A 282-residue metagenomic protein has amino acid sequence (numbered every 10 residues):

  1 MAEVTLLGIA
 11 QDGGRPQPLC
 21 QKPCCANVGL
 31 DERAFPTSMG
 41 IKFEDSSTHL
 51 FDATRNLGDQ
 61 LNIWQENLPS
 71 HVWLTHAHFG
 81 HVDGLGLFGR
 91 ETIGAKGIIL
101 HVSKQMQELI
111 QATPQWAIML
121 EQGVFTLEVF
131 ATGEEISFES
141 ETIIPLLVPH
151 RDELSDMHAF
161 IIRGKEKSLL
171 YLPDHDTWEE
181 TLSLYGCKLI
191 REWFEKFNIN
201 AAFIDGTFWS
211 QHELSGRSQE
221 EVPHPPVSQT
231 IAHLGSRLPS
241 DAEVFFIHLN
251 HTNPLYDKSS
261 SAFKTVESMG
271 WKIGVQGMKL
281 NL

Functional and structural regions predicted by a protein language model:
M1-W64, V129-L189, M278-L282: Core dinuclear metal-dependent hydrolase active-site scaffold
E3, S47, G97-I99, T126 (+3 more regions): Residues at the starts of beta-strands that form the adenosine-phosphate
Q11, F79, Q107, W209 (+1 more regions): Residue-level marker for beta-strand->alpha-helix junctions and adjacent short loops that shape enzyme
P16, Q60-N62, D83-L85, Q111-A112 (+4 more regions): Short glycine-/acidic-enriched loop or helix-start segments at secondary-structure transitions that form or flank
D45-H101, N200: Active-site metal-binding motif and surrounding structural segment of the metallo-beta-lactamase
V72, L100-V102, L170-Y171, F246: Structural beta-sheet core signal
T92-G97, K104-V129, T252-P254: Active-site neighborhood of divalent metal-dependent phosphoester bond hydrolases
S168, D176-G277: Cap/insert and terminal regions of metallo-dependent hydrolase folds
